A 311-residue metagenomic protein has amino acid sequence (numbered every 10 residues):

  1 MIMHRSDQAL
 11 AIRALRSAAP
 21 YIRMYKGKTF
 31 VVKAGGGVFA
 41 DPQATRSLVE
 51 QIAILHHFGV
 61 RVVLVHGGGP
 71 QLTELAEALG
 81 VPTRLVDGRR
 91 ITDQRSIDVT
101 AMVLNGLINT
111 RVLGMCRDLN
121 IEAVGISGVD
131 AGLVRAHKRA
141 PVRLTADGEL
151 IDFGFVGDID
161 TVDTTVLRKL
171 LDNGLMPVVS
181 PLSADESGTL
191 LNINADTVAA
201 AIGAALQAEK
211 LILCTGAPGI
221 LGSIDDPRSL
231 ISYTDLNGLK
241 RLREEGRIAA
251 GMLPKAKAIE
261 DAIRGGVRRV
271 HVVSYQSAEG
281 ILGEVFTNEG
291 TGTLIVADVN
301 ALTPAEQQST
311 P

Functional and structural regions predicted by a protein language model:
M1-S277, L282-G283, E289, A297-P311: Nucleotide/pyrophosphate-binding catalytic subdomain
